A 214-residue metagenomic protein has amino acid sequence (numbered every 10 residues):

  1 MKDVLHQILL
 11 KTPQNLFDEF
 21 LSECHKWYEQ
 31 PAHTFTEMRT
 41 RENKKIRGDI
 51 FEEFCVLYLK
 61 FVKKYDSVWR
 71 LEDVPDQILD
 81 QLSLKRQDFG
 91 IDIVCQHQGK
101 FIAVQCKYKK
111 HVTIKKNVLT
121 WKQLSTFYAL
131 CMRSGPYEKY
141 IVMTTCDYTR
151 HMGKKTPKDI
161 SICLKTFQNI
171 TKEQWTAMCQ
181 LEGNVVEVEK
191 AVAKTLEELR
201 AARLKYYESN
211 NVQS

Functional and structural regions predicted by a protein language model:
M1-Q213: Mixed-charge (Asp/Glu-Lys/Arg
